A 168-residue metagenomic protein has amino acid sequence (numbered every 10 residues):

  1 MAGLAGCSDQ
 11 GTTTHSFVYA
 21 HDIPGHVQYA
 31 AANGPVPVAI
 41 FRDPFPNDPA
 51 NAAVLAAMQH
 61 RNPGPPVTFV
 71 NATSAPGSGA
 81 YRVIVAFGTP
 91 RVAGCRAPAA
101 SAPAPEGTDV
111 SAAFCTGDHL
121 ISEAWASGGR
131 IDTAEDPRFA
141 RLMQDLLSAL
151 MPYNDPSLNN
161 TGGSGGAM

Functional and structural regions predicted by a protein language model:
C7-Q59: A structural "domain/chain start" motif
N51, L55, D109, A140-L147: Extracytoplasmic/secreted envelope proteins and their assembly/folding machinery, especially bacterial periplasmic
A56-V70: Structural alpha-beta junctions
V67-G79: Short acidic low-complexity segments
G77-C115: Surface-exposed short loop/turn segments
A104-P137: A short, solvent-exposed beta-edge/loop patch
A124-M168: C-terminal partner/receptor-binding element of secreted or periplasmic proteins
